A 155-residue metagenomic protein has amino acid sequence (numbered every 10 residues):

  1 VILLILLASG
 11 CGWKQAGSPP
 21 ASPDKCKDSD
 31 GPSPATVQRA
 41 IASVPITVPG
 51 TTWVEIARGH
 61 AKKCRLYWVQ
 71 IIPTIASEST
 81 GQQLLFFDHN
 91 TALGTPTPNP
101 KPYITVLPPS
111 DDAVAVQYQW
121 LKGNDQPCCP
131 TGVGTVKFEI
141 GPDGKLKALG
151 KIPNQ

Functional and structural regions predicted by a protein language model:
V1-L3: N-terminal export and membrane-targeting signals
L7-G10: C-terminal motif of bacterial Sec signal peptides marking the signal peptidase cleavage site
G12-K14: Bacterial signal peptide processing site
A16-A76, P153-Q155: Extracytoplasmic low-complexity, Pro/Thr/Ser/Ala/Gly-rich segments that lie immediately after a secretion/anchoring
G31-T36, P49-T51, E78-Q83, K101-T105 (+1 more regions): Generic detector of short, locally flexible boundary/turn motifs and exposed helical patches
K63, W68-H89, L93-T97: Active-site acidic/histidine clusters and adjacent loop/turn architecture that either coordinate catalytic ions
L84, D88-L149: Extracytosolic low-complexity repeat regions of secreted or lipid-anchored proteins
